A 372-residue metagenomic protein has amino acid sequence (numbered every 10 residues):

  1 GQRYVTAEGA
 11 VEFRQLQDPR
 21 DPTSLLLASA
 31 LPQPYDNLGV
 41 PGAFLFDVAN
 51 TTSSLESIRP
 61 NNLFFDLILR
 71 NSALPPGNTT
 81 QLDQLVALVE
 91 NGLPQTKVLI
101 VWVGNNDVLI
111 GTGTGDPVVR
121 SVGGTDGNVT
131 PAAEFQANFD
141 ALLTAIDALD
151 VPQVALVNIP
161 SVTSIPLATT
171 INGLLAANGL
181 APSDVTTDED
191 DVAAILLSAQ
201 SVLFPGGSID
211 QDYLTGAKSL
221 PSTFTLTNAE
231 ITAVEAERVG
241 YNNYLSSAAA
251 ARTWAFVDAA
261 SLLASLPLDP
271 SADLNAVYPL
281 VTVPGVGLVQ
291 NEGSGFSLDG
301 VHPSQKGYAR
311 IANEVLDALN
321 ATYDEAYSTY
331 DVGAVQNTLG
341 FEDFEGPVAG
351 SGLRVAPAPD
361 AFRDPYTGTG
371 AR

Functional and structural regions predicted by a protein language model:
G1-R372: Conserved active-site regions of diverse hydrolases
